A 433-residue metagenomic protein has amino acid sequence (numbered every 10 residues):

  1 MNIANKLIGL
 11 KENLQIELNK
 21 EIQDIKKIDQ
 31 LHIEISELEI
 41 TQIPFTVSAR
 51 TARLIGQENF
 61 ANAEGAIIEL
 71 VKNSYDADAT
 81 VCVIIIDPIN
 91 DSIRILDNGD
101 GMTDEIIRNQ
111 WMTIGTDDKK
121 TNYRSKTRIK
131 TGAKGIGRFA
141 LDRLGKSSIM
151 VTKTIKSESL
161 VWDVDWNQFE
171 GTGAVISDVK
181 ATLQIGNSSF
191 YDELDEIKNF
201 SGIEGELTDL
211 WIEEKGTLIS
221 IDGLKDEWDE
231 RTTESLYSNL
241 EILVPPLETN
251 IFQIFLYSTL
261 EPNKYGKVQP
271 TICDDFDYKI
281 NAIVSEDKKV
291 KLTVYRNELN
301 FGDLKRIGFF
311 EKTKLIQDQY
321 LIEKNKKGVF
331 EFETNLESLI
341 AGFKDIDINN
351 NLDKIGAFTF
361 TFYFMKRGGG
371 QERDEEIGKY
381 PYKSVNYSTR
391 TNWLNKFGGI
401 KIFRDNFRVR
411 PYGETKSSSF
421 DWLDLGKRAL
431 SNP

Functional and structural regions predicted by a protein language model:
M1-G223, D229-E230: GHKL (Bergerat-fold) ATPase N-terminal catalytic module, capturing the glycine-rich phosphate-binding loop and acidic
M1-K20, N187-P433: N-terminal assembly/transducer modules of large multi-domain enzymes, emphasizing dimerization/partner-binding
